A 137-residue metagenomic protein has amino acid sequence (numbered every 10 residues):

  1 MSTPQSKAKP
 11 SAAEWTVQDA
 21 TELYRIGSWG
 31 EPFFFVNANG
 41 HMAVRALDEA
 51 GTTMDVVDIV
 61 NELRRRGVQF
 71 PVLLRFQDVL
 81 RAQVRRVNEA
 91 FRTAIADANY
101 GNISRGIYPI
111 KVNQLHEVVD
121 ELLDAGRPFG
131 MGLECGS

Functional and structural regions predicted by a protein language model:
S2-G136: A charged N-terminal "starter" segment
